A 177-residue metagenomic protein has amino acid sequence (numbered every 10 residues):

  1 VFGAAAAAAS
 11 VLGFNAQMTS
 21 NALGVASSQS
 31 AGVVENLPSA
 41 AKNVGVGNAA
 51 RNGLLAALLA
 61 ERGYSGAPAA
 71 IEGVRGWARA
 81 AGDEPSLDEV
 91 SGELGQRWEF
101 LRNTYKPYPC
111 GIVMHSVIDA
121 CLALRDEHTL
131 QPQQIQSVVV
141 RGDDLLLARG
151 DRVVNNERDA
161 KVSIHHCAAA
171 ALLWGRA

Functional and structural regions predicted by a protein language model:
V1, T19, G150: Short glycine/serine/threonine-rich phosphate/pyrophosphate-binding segments that cradle anionic phosphate groups
V1-S10, G24-E35, G45-N52: FAD-binding core of FAD-dependent oxidoreductases, characterized by glycine-rich FAD pyrophosphate-binding loops
A5-A7, A22, A56, A120-A123: Short, hydrophobic/aromatic alpha-helical segments in well-folded domains
A7-N15, A171-W174: Alpha-helix C-terminal capping segments
V11-Q17, H128-P132: Secondary-structure transition/capping motifs at alpha-helix termini and the adjoining loop/turn into the next element
G13-S20, G66-A69: Structural helix-adjacent loops and short alpha-helical linkers that scaffold large soluble proteins
M18-V25, Q134-I135: Extended, well-ordered alpha-helical scaffold segments
V34, P38-R51, L58-A177: Terminal-appendage/accessory-domain detector
